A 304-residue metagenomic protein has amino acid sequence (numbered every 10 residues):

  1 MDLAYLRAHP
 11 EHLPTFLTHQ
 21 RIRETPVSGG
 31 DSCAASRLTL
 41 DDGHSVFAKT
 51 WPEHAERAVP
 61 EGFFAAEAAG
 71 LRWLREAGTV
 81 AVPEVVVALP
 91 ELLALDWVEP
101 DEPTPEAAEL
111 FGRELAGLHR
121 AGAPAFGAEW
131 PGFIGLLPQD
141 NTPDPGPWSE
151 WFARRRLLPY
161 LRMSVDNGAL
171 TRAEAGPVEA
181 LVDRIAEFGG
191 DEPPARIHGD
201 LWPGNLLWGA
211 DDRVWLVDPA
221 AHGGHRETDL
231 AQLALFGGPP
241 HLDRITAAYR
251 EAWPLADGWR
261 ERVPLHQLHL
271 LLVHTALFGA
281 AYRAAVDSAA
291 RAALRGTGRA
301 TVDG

Functional and structural regions predicted by a protein language model:
A4-T15, A123-H198, G209, A300: An alpha-helical support segment within catalytic cores of ATP-dependent transferases
L17-T25: Conserved N-terminal boundary motif of the eukaryotic protein kinase catalytic domain
P26-P147: ATP-binding pocket architecture of kinase catalytic cores
D41-G43, P90, A210-R213, L268: Short strand-connecting beta-turns/loops that link adjacent beta-strands
P52, R244, H274-G304: ATP/Mg2+ or Mg2+-diphosphate-binding catalytic cores that bind nucleotide phosphates or diphosphates via glycine-rich
R75-G78, H119-G127, S164, G189 (+3 more regions): A general structural signal marking secondary-structure boundaries and capping sites
G146-A153, R162, E192-R196, P203 (+3 more regions): Active-site Asp-x-Gly
P264-L272: Hydrophobic alpha-helical segments that form the core of small-molecule binding pockets and/or dimer interfaces
